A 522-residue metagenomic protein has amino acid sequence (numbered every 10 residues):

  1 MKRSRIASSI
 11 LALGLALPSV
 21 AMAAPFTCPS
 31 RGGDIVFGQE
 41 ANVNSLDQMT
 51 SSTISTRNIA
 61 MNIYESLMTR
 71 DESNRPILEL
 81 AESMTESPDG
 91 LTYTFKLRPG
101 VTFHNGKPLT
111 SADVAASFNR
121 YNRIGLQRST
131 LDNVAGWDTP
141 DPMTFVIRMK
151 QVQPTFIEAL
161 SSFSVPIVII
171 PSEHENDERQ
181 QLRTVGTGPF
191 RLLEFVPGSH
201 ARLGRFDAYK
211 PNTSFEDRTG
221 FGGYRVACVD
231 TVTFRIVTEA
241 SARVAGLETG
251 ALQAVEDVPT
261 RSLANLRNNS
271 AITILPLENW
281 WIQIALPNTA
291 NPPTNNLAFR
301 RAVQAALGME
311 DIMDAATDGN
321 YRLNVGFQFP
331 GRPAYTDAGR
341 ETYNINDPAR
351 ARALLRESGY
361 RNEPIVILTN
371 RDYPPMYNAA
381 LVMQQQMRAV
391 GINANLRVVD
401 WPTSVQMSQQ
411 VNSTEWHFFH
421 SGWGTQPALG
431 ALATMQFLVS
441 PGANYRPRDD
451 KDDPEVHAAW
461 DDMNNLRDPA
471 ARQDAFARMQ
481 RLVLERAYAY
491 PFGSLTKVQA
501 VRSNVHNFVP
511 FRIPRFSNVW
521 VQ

Functional and structural regions predicted by a protein language model:
C28, N344, N393-S404, L432-S503 (+1 more regions): Extracytoplasmic/peripheral linker and loop segments enriched in polar/acidic and small residues with frequent Thr/Pro
S30, K96, S129-E173, E178-V196: Surface-exposed binding/hinge segments that line and control ligand-binding clefts or catalytic entry sites
F37, G106, Q386-V439, A475: Periplasmic binding protein-like
G38-P88, N119: N-terminal lobe/hinge region of extracytoplasmic solute-binding protein
A41-R57, L80-E82, K107, S129 (+6 more regions): A structural "hinge/loop" feature
H104, R148-P166, V185-A242, L263-W281 (+1 more regions): Aromatic-rich, solvent-exposed beta-strand/loop patch
F190, R322-E357, Y373-N378: Structural transition elements
A290, T294-R332, N378-A379, V483-P491: Periplasmic-binding protein-like
